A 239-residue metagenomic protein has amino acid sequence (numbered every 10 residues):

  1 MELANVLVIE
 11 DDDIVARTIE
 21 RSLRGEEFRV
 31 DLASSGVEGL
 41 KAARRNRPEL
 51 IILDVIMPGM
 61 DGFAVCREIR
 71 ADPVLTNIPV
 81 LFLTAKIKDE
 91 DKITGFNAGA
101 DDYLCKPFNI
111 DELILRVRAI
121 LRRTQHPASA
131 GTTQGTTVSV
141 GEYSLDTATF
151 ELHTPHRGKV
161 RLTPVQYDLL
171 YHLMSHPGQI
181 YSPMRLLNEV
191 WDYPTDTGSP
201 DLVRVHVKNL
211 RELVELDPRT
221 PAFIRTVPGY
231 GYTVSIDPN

Functional and structural regions predicted by a protein language model:
A4-N5, A119-G178, M184: Short, Lys/Arg-enriched segments at the junction into DNA-binding effector domains of transcriptional regulators
R17-G25: Charged docking surfaces used in two-component/phosphorelay signaling
E27-S34, A42: Short hydrophobic/Thr-rich beta-strand motif most characteristic of the beta2 strand and flanking loop of CheY-like
N46-I52: Active-site beta3 strand of CheY-like receiver
M57: Receiver (REC) domain active-site loop signature in two-component systems and cognate sites in sensor histidine kinases
R70-D72, N77-S139: Basic, amphipathic DNA-recognition helix from helix-turn-helix-like DNA-binding domains
E151, H156-P164, D168-A222, P228: Positively charged, aromatic-enriched patches within helix-turn-helix-type DNA-binding elements, predominantly
